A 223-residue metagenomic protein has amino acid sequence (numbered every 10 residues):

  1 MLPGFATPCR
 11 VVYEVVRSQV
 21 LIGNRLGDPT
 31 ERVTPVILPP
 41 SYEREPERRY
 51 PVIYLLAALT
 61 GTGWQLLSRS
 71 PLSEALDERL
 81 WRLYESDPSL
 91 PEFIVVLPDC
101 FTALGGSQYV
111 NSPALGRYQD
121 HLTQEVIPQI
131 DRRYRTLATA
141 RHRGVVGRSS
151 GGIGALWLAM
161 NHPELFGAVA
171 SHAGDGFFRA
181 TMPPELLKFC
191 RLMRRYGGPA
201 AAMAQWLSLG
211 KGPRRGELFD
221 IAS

Functional and structural regions predicted by a protein language model:
M1-S223: Non-catalytic cap/lid and distal C-terminal segments of serine-dependent acyl enzymes
